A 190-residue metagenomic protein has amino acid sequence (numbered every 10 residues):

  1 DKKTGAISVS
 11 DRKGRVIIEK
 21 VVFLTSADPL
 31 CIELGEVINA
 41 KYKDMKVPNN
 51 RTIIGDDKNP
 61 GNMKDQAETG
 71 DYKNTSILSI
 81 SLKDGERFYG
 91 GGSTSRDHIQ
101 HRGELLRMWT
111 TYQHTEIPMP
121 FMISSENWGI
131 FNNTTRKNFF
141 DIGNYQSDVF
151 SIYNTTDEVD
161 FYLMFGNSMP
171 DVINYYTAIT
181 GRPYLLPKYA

Functional and structural regions predicted by a protein language model:
D1-K188: Catalytic and substrate-binding clefts that recognize carbohydrates or anionic sugar/phosphate headgroups
